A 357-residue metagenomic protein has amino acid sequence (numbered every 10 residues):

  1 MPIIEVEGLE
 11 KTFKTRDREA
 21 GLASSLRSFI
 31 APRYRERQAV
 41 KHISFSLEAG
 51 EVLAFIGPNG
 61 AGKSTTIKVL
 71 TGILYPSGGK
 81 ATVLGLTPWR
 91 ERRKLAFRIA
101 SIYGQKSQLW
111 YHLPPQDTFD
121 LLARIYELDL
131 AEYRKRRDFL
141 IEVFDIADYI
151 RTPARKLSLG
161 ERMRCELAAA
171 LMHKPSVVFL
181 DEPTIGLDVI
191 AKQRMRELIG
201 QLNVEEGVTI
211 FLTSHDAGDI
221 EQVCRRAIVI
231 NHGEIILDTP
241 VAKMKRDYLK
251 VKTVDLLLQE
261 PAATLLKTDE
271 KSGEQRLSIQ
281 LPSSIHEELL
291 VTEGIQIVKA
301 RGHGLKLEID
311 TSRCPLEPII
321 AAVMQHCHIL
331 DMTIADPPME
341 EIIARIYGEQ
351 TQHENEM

Functional and structural regions predicted by a protein language model:
G21-F29, D120, R124, A131-Y149: Conserved ABC ATPase "signature" region
H112, P153-L157: Conserved ABC ATPase signature
L167: Hydrophobic anchor residue at the start of the ABC signature
K174: Conserved catalytic motifs of ABC-family nucleotide-binding domains
V178-E182: Catalytic Walker B motif of ABC-type/P-loop ATPase nucleotide-binding domains
R196-D310: ABC transporter nucleotide-binding domain
